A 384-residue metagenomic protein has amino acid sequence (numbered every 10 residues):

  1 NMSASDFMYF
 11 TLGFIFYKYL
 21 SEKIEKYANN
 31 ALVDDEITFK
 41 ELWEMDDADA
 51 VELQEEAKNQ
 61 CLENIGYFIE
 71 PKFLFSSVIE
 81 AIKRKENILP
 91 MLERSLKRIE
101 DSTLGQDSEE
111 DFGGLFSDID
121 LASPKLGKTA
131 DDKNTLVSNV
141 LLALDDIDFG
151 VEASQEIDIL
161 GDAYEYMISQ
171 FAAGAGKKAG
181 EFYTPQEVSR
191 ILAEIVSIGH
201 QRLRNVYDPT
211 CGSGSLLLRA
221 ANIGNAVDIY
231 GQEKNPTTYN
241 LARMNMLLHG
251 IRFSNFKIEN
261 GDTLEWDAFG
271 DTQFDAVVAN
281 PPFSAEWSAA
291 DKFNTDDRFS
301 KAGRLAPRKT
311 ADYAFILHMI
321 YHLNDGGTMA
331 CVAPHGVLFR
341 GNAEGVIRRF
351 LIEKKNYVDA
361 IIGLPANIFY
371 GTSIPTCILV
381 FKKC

Functional and structural regions predicted by a protein language model:
N1-I191, I195-V196, K257-T263, G363-N367: Non-catalytic, mostly N-terminal accessory regions of nucleic-acid modification and defense proteins
D6-Y19, L305-F381: Conserved Class I SAM-dependent methyltransferase catalytic core
K18-A31, F171, H200, G224 (+4 more regions): A generic secondary-structure signal for well-formed alpha-helical elements
A130, A153, G231-N235, A276 (+3 more regions): Hydrophobic alpha-helical scaffolding
Y166, I198-G199, H322-D325: Membrane-interface junctions
G174, E181, W266-F269, I320-H322 (+1 more regions): Replace "in large, NTP-powered and nucleic-acid-processing enzymes" with "in large, NTP-powered factors and other
K178-A279, S284-F293, F299-A302, A314 (+3 more regions): Conserved S-adenosyl-L-methionine
C384: Polynucleotide-recognition surfaces of large bacterial nucleic-acid defense/processing enzymes
